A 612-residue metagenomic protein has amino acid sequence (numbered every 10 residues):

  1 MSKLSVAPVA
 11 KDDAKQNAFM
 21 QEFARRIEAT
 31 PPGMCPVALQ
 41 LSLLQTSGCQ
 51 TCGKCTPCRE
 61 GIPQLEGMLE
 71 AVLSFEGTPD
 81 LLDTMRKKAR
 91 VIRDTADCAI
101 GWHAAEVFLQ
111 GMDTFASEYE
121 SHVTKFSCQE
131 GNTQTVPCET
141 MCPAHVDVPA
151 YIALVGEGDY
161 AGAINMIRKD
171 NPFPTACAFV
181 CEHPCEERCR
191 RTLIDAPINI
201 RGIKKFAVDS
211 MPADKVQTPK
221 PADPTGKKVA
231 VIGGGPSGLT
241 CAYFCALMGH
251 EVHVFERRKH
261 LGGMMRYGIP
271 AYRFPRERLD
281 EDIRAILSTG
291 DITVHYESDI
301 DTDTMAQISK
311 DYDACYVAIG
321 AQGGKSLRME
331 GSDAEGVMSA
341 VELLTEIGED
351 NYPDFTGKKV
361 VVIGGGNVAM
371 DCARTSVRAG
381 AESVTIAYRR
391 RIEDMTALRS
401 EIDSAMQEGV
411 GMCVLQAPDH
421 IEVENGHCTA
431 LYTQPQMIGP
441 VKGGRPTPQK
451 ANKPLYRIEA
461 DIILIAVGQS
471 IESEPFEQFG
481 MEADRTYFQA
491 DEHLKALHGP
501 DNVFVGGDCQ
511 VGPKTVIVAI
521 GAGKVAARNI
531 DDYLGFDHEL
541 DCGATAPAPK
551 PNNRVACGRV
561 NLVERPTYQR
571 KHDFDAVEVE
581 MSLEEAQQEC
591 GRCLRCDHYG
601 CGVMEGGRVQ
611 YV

Functional and structural regions predicted by a protein language model:
M1-Q129: Redox cofactor-anchoring modules in respiratory/redox and cofactor-processing assemblies
Q45-G67, R90-V107, E130-A150, P172-L193 (+1 more regions): Local cysteine-cluster metal-coordination motifs and their immediate loop/turn environment, predominantly Fe-S cluster
C128-Q129, P137-C138, D403, Q407 (+4 more regions): Mid-to-C-terminal Rossmann-like scaffold of FAD/NAD(P)H-dependent oxidoreductases
F206-A222, R284-E297, T302, G324-A379 (+1 more regions): Glycine-rich dinucleotide-binding loop and its adjacent helix/turn
K228-E251, A369-V377: N-terminal Rossmann-like FAD-binding beta1-loop-alpha1 element of flavoenzymes
E251-V254, R258-S288, I292-Y296, T345-I347 (+2 more regions): Rossmann-like dinucleotide-binding cores of NAD(P)H-dependent redox enzymes
E335-K358, V441-P513, R554: FAD-site-proximal beta/loop scaffold in flavoenzymes
C372, C509-L540: A conserved FAD-binding loop/helix module that cradles the flavin
